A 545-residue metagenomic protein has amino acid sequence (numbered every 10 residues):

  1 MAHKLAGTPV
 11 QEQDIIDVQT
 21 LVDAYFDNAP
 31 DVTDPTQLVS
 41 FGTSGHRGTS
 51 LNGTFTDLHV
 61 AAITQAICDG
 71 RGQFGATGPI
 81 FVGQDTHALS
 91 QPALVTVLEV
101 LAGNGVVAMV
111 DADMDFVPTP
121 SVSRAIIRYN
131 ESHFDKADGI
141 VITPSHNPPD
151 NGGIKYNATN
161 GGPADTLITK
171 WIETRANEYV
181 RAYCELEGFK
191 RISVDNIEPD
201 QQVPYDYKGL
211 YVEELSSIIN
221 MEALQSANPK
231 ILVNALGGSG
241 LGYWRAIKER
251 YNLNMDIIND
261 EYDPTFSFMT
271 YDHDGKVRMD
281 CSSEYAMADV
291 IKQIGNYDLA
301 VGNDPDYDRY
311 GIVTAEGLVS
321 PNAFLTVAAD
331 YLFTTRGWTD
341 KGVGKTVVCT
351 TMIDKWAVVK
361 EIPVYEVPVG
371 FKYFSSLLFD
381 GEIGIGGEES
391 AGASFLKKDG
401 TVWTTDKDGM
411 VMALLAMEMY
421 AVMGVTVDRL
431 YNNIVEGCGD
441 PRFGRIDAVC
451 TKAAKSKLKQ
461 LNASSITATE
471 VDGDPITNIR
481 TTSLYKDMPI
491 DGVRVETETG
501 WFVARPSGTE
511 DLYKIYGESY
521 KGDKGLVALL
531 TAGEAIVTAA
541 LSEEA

Functional and structural regions predicted by a protein language model:
A2-E12, G75-G162: Ferredoxin-reductase
A2-G103, I197-I231, S239: An N-terminal, well-structured beta->alpha segment
E12-I15, T20-D27, L101, V106-S123 (+3 more regions): Phosphate-binding chemistry for phosphorylated carbohydrates and sugar-nucleotides
T33-T43, E187-R191, I257-T265, G508-T509: Flexible hinge/switch segments at interdomain interfaces of large molecular machines
D57, A61, F116, S121 (+1 more regions): Metallocofactor- and cofactor-centric catalytic cores in central/energy metabolism, strongly enriched
G83, G139-S145, G302-P305, G386 (+1 more regions): Short beta-strand segments
V425-A545: Catalytic-core signal marking the mid-to-C-terminal active-site face
